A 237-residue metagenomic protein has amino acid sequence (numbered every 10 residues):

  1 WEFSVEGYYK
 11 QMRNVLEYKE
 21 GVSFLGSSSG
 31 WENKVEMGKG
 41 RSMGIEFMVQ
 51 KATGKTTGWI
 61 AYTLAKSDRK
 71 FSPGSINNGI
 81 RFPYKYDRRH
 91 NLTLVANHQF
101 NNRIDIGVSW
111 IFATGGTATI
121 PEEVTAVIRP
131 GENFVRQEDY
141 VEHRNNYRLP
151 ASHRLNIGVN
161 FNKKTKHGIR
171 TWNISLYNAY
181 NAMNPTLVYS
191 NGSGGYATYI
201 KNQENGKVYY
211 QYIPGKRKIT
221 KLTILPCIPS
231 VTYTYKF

Functional and structural regions predicted by a protein language model:
E2-E6, M12-F24, E32-K39, F47 (+2 more regions): Feature marks flexible
F3-V5, G58-I60, L94, I106-V108 (+3 more regions): Transmembrane beta-strands of outer-membrane beta-barrel proteins
E6, E142-L149, N160, I219: Short, glycine/charged-rich beta-strand-loop motifs at protein surfaces that mediate ligand recognition and catalysis
Y8-Q11, L16, S29-T117: Gram-negative outer-membrane beta-barrel transporters
K19-N33, A65-P83, E122-E132, V188-A197: Flexible, surface-exposed loop regions and adjacent strand-edge segments of Gram-negative outer-membrane beta-barrel
G26-K34, G74-I80, Q137-N145, Y212-R217: Extracytoplasmic loops and strand-loop junctions of Gram-negative outer membrane beta-barrel proteins
K39-M43, R88-L92, A151-L155, I224-P229: Residues that define the transmembrane beta-barrel architecture of outer-membrane proteins
R103, F112-V135, P150-R154, F161-F237: C-terminal beta-signal and adjacent terminal beta-strands/loops of Gram-negative outer-membrane beta-barrel proteins
